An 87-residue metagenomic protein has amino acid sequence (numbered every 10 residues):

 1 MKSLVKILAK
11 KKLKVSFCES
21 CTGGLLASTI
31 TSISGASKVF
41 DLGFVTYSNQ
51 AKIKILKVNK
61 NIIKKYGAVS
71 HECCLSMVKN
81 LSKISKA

Functional and structural regions predicted by a protein language model:
M1-A87: Short alpha-helical segments enriched in small residues
